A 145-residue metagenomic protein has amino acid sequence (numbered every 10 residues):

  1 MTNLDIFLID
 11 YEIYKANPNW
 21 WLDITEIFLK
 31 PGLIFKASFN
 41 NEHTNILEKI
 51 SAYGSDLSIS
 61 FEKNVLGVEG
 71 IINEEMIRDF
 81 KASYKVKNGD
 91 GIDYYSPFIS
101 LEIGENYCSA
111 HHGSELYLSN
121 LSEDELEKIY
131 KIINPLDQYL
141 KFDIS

Functional and structural regions predicted by a protein language model:
M1-S145: Structured alpha/beta or helical-core interaction and ligand-binding surfaces enriched in interleaved
